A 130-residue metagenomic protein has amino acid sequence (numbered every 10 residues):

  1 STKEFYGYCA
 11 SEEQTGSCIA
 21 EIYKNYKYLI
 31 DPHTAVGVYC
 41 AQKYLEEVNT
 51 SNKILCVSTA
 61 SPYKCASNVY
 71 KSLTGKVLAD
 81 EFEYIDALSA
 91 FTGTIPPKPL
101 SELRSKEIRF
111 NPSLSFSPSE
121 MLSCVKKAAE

Functional and structural regions predicted by a protein language model:
S1-E130: PLP-dependent amino-acid enzyme catalytic core
